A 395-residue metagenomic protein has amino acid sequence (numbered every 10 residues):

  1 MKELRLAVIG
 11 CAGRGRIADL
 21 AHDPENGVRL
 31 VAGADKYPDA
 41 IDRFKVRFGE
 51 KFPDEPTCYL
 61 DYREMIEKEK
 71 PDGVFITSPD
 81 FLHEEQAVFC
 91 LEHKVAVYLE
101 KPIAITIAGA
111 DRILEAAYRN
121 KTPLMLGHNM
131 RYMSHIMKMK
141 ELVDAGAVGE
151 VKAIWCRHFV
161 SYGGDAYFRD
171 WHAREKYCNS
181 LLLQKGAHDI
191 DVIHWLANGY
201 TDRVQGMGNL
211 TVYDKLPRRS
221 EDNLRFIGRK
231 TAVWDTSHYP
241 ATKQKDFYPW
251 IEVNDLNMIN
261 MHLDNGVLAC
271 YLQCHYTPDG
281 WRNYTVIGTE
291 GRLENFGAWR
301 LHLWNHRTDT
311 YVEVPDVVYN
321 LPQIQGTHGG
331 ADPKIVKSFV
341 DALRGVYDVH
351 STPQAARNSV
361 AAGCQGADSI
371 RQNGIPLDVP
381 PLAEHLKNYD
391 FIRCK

Functional and structural regions predicted by a protein language model:
M1-K51: N-terminal Rossmann-like dinucleotide-binding module
E3-R5, E150-A153, L268: Residues that mark the start of a beta-strand
A12, D54-A116: Beta-loop-alpha module in the N-terminal Rossmann-like domain of NAD(P)-dependent dehydrogenases, especially those
A12-R14, P123, M130-Y248, N373: Predominantly a Rossmann-like dinucleotide-binding segment in NAD(P)-dependent oxidoreductases
A32, G73, A153: Short, Asp-centered acidic motifs that coordinate Mg2+ and/or phosphate in catalytic or ligand-binding sites
T122, G149-A153, D368-K395: C-terminal capping/lid region of NAD(P)-dependent oxidoreductase domains
A187, L268-W281: Glycine-rich phosphate/pyrophosphate-binding beta-alpha loops
Y213-N265, R282-Q354, N358, P376 (+1 more regions): C-terminal glycine/acidic-rich active-site capping loop/insertion
